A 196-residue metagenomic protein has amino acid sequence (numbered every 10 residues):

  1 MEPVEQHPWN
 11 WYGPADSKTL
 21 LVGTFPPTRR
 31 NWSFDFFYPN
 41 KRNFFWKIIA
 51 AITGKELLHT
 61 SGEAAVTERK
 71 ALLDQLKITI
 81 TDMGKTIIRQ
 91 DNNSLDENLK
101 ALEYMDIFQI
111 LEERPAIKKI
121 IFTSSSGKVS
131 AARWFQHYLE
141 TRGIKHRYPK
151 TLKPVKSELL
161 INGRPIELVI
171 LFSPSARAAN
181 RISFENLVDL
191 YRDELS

Functional and structural regions predicted by a protein language model:
M1-W11, A15-D16, P27-R29, P39-K41 (+2 more regions): C-terminal capping/extension of enzyme domains
H7-G13, A64-D74, Q109-L111: Short amphipathic alpha-helices and their capping/turn segments at secondary-structure boundaries
K18-T19, K119: Structural motif
L21-T24: N-terminal nucleotide-binding beta1-loop-alpha1 segment
N31-L99: Short, surface-exposed acidic-centric catalytic microdomains
K47-A51, Q109, E113, S173: Residue-level signal for well-ordered alpha-helical scaffold segments within enzymatic catalytic domains
Q75-H137: Internal catalytic-core helix/loop-beta-alpha segment that presents or stabilizes conserved functional determinants
